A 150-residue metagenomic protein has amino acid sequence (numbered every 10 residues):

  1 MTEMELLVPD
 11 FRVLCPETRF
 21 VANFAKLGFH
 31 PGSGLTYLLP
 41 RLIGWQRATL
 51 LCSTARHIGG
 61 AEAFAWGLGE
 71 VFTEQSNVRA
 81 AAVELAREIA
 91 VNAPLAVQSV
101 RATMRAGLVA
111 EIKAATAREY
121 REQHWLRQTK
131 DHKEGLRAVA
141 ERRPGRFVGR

Functional and structural regions predicted by a protein language model:
M1-V97, Y120-R121, Q128-T129, K133 (+3 more regions): Crotonase-fold acyl-CoA enzyme core
M104: Active-site-adjacent beta-strand/loop module that shapes the phosphate/pyrophosphate-binding cleft
